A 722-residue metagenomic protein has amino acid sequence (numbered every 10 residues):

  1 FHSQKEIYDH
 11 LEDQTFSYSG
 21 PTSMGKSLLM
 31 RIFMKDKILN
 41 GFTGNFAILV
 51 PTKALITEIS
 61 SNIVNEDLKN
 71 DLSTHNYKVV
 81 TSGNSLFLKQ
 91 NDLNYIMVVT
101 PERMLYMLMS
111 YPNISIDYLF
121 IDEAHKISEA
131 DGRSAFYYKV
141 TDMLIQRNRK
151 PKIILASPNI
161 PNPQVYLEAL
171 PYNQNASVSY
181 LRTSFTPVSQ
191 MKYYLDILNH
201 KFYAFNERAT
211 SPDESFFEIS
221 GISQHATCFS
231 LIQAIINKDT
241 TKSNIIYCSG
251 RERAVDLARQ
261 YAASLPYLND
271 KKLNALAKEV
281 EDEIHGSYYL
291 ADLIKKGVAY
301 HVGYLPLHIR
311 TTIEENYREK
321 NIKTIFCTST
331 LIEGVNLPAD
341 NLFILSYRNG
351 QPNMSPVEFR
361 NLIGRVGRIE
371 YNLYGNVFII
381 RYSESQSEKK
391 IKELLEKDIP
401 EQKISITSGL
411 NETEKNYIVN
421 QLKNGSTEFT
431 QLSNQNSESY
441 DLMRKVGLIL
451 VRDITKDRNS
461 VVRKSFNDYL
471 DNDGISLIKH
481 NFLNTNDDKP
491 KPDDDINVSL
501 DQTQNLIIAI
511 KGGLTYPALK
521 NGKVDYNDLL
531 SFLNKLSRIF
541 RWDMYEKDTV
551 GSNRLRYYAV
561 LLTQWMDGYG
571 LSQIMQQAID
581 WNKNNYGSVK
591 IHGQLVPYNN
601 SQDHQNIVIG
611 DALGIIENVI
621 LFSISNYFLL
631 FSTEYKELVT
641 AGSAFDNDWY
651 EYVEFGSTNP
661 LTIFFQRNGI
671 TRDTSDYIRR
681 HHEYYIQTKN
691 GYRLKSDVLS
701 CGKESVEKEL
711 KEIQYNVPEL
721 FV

Functional and structural regions predicted by a protein language model:
F1-V722: N-terminal helicase ATP-binding lobe
